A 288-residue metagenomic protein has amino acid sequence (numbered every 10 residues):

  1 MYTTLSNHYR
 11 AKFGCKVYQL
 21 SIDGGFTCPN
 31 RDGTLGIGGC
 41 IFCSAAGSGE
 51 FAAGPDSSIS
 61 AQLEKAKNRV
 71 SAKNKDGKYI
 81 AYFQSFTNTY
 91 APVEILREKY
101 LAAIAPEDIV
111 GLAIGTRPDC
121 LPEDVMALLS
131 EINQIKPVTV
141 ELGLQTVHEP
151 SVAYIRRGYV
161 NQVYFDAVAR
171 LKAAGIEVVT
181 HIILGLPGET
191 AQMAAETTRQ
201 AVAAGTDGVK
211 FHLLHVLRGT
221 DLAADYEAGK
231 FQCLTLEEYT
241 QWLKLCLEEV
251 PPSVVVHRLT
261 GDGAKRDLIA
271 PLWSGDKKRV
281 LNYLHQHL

Functional and structural regions predicted by a protein language model:
M1-I80: N-terminal [4Fe-4S]-dependent radical SAM core
M1-N7, K16-Y18, G208, V216-L288: Auxiliary Fe-S-binding modules of radical SAM enzymes
Y18-I22, Y79-A81, L112-I114, V138-L142 (+3 more regions): Hydrophobic faces of well-ordered beta-strands that scaffold small-molecule active sites in alpha/beta enzyme cores
C40, A102-I109, E196-K210, L281-L288: Structural recognition of alpha->loop->beta junctions
A46-A66, V70-V93, D108-L121, P137-V163 (+1 more regions): Core AdoMet radical
V70-N74, Y100-E107, A127-P137, A169-A173 (+1 more regions): Acidic (Asp/Glu)-rich catalytic clusters
V93-L101, P122-E131, I155: Distinct, well-ordered alpha-helical segments
Q162-D221, E237-T260: Conserved C-terminal portion of the radical SAM core fold that forms the substrate/S-adenosylmethionine-binding
